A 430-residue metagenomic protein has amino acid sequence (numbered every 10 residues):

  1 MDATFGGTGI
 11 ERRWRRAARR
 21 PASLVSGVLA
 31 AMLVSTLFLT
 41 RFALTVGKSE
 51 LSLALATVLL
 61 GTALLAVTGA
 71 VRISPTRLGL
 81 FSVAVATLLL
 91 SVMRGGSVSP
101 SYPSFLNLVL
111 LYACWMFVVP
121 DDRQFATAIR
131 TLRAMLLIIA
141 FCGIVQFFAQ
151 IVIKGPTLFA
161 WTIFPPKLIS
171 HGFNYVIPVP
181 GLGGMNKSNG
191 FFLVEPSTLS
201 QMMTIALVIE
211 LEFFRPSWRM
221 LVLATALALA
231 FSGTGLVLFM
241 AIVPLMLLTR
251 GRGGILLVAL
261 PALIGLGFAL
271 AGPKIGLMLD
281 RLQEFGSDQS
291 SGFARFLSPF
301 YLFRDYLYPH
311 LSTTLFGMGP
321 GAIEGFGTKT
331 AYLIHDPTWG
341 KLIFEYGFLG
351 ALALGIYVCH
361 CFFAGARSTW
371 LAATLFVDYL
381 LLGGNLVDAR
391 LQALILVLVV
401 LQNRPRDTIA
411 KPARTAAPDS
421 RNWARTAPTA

Functional and structural regions predicted by a protein language model:
S26-R41, T57-M116, F376-D378: N-terminal hydrophobic segments of proteins, predominantly signal-anchor/transmembrane helices of inner/organellar
T40-G47, K274-Y346: Long extracytoplasmic/lumenal interhelical loops at the membrane interface of multi-pass membrane proteins
F42-L51, S91-N107, L193-Q201, W218-L248 (+3 more regions): Helix-loop-helix junctions and helix-breaking kinks within/between transmembrane helices of multi-pass membrane
L59-L65, A373-L380, V387-A430: Transmembrane alpha-helices of multi-pass inner-membrane enzymes
A63-A66, G96-A149, L354-V358: Transmembrane alpha-helical segments and their membrane-water interfaces
M93, F141, V145-Q150, L247-G286 (+2 more regions): A membrane-periplasm/extracellular boundary helix in multi-pass inner-membrane enzymes that assemble envelope glycans
R130-I153, H171, Y175-A230, V237-M246: Alpha-helical transmembrane segments of multi-pass inner-membrane proteins
P244, L256-A259, L342-L380: Hydrophobic transmembrane alpha-helices and their immediate junctions
